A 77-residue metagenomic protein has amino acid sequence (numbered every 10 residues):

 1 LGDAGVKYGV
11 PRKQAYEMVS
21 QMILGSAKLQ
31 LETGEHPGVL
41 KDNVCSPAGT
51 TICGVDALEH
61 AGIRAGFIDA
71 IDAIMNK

Functional and structural regions predicted by a protein language model:
L1-Y16: Anionic-ligand binding region
G2, E17-K77: NAD(P)-dependent Rossmann-like dehydrogenase/reductase catalytic/cofactor-binding core
